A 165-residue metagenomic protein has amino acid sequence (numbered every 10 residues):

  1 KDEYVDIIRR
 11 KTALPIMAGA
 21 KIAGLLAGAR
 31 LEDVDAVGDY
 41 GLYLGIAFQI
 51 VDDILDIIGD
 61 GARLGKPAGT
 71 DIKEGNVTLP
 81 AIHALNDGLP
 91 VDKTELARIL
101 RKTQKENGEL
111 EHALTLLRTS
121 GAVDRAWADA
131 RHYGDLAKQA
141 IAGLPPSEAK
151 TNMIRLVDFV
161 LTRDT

Functional and structural regions predicted by a protein language model:
K1-T165: All-alpha prenyltransferase/terpene-synthase fold signal
